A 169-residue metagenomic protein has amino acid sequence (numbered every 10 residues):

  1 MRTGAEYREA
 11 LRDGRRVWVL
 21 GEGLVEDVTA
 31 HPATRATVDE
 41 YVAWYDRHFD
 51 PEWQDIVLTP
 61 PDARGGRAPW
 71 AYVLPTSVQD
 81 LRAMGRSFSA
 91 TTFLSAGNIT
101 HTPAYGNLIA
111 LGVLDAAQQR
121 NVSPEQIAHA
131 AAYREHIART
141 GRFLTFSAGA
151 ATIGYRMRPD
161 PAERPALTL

Functional and structural regions predicted by a protein language model:
R2-G4, E9-R120, G149-I153: Structured, charged N-terminal subsegments at the starts of enzyme catalytic cores and at intra-chain domain/subunit
P124, A128-L169: Glycine-rich, Trp-frequent "lid" loop and neighboring beta-strands that shape and gate the flavin cofactor pocket
